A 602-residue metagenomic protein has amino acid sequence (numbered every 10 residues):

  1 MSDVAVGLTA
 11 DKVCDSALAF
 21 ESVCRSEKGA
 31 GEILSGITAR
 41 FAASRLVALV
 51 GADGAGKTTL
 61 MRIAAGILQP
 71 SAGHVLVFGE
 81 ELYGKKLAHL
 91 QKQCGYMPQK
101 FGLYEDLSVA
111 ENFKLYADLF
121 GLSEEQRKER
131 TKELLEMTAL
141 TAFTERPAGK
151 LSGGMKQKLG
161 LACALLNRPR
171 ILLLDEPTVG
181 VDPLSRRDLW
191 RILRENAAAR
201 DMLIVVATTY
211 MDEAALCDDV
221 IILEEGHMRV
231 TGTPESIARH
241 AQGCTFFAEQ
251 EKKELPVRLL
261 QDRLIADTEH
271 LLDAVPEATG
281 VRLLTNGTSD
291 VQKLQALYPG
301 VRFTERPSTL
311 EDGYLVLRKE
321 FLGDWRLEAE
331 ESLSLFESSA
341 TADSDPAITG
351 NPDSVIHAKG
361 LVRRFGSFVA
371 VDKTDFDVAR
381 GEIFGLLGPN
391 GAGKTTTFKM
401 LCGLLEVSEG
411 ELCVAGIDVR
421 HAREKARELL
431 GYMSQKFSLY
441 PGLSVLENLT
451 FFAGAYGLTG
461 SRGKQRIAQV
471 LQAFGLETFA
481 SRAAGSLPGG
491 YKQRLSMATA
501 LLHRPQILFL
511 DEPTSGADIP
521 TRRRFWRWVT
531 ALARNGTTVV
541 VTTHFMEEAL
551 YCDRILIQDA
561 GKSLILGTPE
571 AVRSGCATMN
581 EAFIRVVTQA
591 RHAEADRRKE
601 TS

Functional and structural regions predicted by a protein language model:
V50-A52, L387-P389: The feature captures the beta-strand-to-loop junction immediately N-terminal to the Walker
A65, C402: Helix-to-loop junction immediately C-terminal to a conserved catalytic motif
G73-Y83, H89-L90, G410-D418, K425-A426: Conserved ABC transporter NBD signature motif
K114, D118, E125-F143, T450 (+2 more regions): Conserved ABC ATPase "signature" region
L172-E176, L508-D511: Catalytic Walker B motif of ABC-type/P-loop ATPase nucleotide-binding domains
I192-G287, R527-V541, M546-H592: ABC transporter nucleotide-binding domain
